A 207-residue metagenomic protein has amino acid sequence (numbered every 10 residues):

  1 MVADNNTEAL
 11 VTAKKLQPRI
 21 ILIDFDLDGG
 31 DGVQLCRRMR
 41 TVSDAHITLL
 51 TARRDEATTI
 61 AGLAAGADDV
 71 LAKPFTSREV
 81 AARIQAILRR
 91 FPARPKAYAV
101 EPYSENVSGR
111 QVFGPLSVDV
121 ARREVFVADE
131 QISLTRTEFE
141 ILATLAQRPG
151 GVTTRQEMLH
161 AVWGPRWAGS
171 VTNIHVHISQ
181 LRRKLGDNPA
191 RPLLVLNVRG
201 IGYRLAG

Functional and structural regions predicted by a protein language model:
V2-I20: Acidic, metal-coordinating helix/loop segments flanking the phosphotransfer/catalytic sites of two-component signaling
N5, D31-Q34: Acidic catalytic/metal-coordinating carboxylates
A9, A13, A61-L63, M158: Residue preferences within the helical output face of two-component receiver
V11, V33-D44: Short amphipathic alpha-helix used as the core "switch/output" element in two-component signaling
R19, F25-D28, R53: The short loop immediately C-terminal to the conserved phospho-acceptor aspartate in CheY-like receiver
T41, H46-V112: Basic, amphipathic DNA-recognition helix from helix-turn-helix-like DNA-binding domains
A86-G150, Q156: Short, Lys/Arg-enriched segments at the junction into DNA-binding effector domains of transcriptional regulators
E124-L194, R199-I201: Positively charged, aromatic-enriched patches within helix-turn-helix-type DNA-binding elements, predominantly
